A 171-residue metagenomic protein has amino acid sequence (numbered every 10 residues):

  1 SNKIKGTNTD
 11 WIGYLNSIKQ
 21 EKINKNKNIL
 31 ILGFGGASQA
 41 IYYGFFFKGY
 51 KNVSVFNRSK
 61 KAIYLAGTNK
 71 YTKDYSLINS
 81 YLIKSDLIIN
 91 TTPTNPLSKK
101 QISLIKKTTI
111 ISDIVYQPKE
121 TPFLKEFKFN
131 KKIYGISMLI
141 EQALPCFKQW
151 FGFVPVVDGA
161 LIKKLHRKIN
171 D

Functional and structural regions predicted by a protein language model:
S1-N24: Glycine/small-residue-rich loop that forms an oxyanion/phosphate-binding "nest" at active or ligand-binding sites
I23-K25, F47-G49, Q101-T109: Short, conserved loop/helix-junction motifs that constitute active-site signature segments in enzyme catalytic cores
F34-G35: Glycine-rich Rossmann-fold phosphate-binding loop(s) that bind the pyrophosphate of adenine dinucleotide cofactors
S38-Q39: N-terminal Rossmann-fold NAD(P) dinucleotide-binding loop
K48-N69: NAD(P)-binding Rossmann-fold cofactor-contacting core
N79-K99, S112-Y116: Rossmann-like NAD(P)-binding element
I110-L165: Rossmann-fold NAD(P)-binding glycine/threonine-rich loop
